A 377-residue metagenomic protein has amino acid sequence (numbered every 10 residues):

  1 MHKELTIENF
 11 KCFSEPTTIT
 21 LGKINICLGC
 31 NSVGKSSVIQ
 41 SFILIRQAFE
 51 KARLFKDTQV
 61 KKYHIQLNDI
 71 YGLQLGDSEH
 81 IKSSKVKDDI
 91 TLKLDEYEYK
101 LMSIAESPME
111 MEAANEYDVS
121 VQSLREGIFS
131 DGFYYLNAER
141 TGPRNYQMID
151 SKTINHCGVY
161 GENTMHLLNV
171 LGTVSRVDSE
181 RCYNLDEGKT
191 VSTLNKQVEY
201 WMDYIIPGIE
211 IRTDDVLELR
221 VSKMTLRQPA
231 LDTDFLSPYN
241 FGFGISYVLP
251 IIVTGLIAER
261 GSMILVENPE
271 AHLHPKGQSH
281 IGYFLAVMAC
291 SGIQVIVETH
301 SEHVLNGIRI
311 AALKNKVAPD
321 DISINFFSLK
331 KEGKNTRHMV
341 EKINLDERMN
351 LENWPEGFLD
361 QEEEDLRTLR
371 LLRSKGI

Functional and structural regions predicted by a protein language model:
M1-A48: Pre-Walker A-like glycine/lysine-rich segment at the N-terminus of P-loop NTPase domains
E4, A48-P250, T254, E259 (+1 more regions): Phosphate-coordinating catalytic segments in nucleotide- and nucleic-acid-processing enzymes
F10-C12, I26, V33, V60 (+3 more regions): Short, solvent-exposed loop/turn segments at secondary-structure junctions
P16-G22, P229-A230, L256-R260, V287-A289: Phosphate-binding P-loop
V266-P269: Walker B catalytic motif
H280-I377: C-terminal lobe/lid and adjacent interdomain/linker elements of RecA-like ASCE P-loop ATPase modules
